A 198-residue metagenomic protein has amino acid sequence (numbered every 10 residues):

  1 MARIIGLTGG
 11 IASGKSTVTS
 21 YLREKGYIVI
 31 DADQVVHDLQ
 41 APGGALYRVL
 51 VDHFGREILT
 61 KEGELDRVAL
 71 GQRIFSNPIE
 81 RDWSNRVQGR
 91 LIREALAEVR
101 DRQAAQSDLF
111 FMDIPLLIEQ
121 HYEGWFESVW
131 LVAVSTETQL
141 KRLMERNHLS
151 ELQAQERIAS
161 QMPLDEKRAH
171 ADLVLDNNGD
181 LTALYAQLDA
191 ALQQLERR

Functional and structural regions predicted by a protein language model:
M1-Q34: Walker A (P-loop) phosphate-binding motif
G14, D33, S84, F111 (+3 more regions): Residue-level signal for inorganic ion chemistry
K25, Y47, V51, T136-K141 (+2 more regions): An amphipathic alpha-helix signature
I28, Q34, S128, D172-L173: Well-ordered beta-strand positions
Q34-H37, S135-E137, A159: Short, acidic/turn-prone active-site loops that include or flank metal/cofactor- and phosphate-binding residues
H37-D108: ATP-dependent small-molecule kinase phosphotransfer cores that center on conserved nucleotide phosphate-binding segments
A95-L96, Q103, G124-W125, K141 (+2 more regions): Small-molecule kinase domains that catalyze NTP-dependent phosphoryl transfer to phosphate-bearing small molecules
A97-A105, L109-E145: ATP-dependent NMP and nucleoside kinases share a basic, alpha-helical "lid"
